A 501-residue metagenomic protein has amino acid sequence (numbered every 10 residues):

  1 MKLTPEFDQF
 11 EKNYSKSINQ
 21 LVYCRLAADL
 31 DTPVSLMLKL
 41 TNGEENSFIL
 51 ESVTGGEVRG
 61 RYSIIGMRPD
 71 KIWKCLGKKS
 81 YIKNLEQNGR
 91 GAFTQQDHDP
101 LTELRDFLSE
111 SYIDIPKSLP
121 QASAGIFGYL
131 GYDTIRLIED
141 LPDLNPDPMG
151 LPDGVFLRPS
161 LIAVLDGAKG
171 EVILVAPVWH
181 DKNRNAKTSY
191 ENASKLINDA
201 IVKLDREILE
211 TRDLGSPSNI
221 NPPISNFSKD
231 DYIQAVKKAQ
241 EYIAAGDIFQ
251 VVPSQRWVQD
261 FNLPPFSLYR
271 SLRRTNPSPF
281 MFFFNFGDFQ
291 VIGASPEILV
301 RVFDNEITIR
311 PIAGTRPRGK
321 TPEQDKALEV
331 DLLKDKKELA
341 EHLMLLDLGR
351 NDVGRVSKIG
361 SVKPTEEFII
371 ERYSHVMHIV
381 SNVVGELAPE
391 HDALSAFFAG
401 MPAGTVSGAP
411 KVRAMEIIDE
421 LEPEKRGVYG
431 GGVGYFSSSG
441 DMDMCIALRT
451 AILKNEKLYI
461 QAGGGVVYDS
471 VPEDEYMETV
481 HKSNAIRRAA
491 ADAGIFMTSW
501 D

Functional and structural regions predicted by a protein language model:
M1-D501: Extended alpha-helical targeting/anchoring segments, especially N-terminal organellar/secretory targeting helices
